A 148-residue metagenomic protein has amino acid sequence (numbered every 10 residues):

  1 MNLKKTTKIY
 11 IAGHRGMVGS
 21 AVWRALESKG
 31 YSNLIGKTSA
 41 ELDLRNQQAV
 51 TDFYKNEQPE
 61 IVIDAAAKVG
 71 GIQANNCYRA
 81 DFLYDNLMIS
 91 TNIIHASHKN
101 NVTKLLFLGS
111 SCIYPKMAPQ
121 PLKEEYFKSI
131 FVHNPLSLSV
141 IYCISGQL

Functional and structural regions predicted by a protein language model:
M1-L148: N-terminal Rossmann-like NAD(P)+-binding domain of SDR-like oxidoreductases, especially those catalyzing
